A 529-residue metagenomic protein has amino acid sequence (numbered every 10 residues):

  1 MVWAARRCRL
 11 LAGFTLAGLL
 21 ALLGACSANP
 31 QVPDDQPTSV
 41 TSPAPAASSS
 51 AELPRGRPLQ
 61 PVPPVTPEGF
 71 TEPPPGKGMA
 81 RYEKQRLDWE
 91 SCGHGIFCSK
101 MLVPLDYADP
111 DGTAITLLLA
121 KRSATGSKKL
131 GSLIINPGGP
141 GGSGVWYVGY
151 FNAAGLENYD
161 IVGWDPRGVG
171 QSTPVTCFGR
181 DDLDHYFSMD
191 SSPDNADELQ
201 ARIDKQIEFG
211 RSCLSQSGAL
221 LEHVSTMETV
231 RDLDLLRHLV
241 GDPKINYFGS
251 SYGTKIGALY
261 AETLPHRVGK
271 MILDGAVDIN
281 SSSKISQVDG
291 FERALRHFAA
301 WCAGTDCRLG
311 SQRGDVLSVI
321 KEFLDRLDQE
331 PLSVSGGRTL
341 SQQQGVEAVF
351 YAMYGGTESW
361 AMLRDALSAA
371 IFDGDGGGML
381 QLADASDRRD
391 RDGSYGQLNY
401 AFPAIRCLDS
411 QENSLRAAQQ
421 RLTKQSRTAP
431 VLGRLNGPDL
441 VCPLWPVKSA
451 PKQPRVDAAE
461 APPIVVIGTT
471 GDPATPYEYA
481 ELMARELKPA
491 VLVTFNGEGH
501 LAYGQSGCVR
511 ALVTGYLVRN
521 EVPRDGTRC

Functional and structural regions predicted by a protein language model:
W3-R9, S27-S191, I320-F323, L444-A450 (+2 more regions): Catalytic-loop region of hydrolases
L22-A25: C-terminal motif of bacterial Sec signal peptides marking the signal peptidase cleavage site
R57, L317-P462: Alpha/beta-hydrolase fold active-site neighborhood
T176-S188, L259-V319, S368-G377: A catalytic-pocket lid/entrance helix-loop region that shapes and gates access to the active site across common
S215-A219, V230-K244: Conserved acidic catalytic loop of the alpha/beta-hydrolase fold
D242-Y252: Alpha/beta-hydrolase fold nucleophile elbow
P473-E478: Conserved alpha/beta-hydrolase "acid-adjacent" motif
N496-A502: Histidine-bearing beta->alpha loop at or near hydrolase active sites
